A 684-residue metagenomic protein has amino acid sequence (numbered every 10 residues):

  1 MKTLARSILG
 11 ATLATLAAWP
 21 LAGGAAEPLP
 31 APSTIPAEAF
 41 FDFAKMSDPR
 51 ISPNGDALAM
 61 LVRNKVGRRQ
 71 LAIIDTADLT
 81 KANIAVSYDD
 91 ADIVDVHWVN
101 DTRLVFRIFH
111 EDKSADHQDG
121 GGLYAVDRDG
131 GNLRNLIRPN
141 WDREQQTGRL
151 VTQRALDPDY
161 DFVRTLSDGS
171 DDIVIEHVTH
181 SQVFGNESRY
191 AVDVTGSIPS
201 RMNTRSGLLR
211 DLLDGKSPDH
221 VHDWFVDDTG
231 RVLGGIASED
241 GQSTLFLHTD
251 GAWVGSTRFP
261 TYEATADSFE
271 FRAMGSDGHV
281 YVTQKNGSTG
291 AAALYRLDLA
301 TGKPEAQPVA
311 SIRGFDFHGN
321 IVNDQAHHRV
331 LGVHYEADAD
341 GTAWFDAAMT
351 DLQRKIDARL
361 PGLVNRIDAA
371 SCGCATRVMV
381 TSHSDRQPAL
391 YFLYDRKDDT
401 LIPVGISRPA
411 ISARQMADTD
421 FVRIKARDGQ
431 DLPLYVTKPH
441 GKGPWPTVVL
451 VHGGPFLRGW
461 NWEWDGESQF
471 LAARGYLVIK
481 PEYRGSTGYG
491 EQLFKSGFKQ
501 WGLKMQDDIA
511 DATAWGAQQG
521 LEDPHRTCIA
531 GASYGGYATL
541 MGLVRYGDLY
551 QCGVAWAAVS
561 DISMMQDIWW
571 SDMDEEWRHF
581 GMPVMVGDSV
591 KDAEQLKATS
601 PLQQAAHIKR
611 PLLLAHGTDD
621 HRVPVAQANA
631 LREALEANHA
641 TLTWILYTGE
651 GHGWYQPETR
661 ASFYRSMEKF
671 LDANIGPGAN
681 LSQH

Functional and structural regions predicted by a protein language model:
M1-R6: Positively charged n-region of N-terminal signal peptides that target proteins for export
S7-G10, A25-V378, S384-Q387, Y394 (+1 more regions): Beta-propeller folds
G10-W19: Bacterial N-terminal signal peptides
Q70, H117-D119, G185-E187, R458-E463 (+3 more regions): Short, solvent-exposed loop/turn and secondary-structure capping segments
H222-F225, T342-H440, G466-S468, A473 (+1 more regions): Non-catalytic accessory segments flanking enzyme active sites
Y335, H383, L450-G454, S533 (+1 more regions): Glycine-rich His-Gly loop
I411-H525, A532-S533, D567, E575: Cap/lid segment of the alpha/beta-hydrolase catalytic domain
Y483-H684: Active-site-proximal cap/loop segments of hydrolase catalytic domains
